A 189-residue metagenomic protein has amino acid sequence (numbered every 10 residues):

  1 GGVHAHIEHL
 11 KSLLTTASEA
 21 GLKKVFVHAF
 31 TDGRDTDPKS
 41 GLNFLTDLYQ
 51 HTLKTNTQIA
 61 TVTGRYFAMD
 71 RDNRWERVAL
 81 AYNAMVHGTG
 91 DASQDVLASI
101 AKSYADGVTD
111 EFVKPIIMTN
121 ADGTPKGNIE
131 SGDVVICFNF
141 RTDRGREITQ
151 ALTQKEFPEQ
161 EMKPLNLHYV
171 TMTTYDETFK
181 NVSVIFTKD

Functional and structural regions predicted by a protein language model:
G1-D189: Feature captures the catalytic ectodomains and active-site-proximal regions of enzymes that hydrolyze or transfer
